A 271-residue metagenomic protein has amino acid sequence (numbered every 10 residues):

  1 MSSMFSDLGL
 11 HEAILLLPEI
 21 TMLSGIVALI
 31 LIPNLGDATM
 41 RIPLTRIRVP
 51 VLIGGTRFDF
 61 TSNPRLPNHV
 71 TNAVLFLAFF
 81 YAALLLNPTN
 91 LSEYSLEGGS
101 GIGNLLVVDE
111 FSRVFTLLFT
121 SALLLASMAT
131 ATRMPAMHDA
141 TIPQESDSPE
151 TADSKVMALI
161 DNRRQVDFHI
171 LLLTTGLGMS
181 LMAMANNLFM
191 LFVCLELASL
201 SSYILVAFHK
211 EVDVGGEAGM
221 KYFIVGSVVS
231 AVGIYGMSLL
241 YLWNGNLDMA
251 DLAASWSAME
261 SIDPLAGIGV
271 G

Functional and structural regions predicted by a protein language model:
M1-G271: Alpha-helical transmembrane segments of multi-pass membrane proteins predominantly involved in bioenergetics
